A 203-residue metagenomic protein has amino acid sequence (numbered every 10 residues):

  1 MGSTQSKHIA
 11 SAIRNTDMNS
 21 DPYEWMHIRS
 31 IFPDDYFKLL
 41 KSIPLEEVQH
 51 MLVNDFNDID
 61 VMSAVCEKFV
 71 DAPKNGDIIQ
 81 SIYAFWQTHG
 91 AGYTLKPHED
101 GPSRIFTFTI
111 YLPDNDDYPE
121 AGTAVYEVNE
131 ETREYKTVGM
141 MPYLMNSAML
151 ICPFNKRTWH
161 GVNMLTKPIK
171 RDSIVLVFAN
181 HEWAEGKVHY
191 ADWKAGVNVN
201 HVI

Functional and structural regions predicted by a protein language model:
M1-D21, V188-I203: Fe(II)/2-oxoglutarate
T4-H8, A12-N75: Non-heme Fe(II)/2-oxoglutarate
Q49-D60, A64, Y93-L95, E134-V138 (+1 more regions): Active-site rim elements
D71-F85, P119: A short coil-to-beta-strand element that immediately follows conserved catalytic motifs
N75-I78, P97-G101, N115: Short, conserved, surface-exposed binding loops centered on an aromatic residue
F85-D100, P153: Conserved short histidine dyad/triad with adjacent acidic residue
P102-R104, L112-I203: Catalytic core of Fe(II)/2-oxoglutarate
